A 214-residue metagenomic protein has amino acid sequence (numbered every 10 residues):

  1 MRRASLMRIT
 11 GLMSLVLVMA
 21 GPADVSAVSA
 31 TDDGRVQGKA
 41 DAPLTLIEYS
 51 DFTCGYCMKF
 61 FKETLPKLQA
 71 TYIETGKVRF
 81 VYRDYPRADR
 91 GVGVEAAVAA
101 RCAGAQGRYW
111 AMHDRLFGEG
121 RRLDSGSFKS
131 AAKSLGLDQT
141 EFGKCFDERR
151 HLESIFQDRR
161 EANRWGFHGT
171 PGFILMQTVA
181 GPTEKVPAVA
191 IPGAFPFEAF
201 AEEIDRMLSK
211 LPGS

Functional and structural regions predicted by a protein language model:
M1-L12: Bacterial N-terminal signal peptides that target proteins for export
S5, E63, S130-S214: C-terminal cap of thioredoxin/glutaredoxin-like
T10-G21: Bacterial N-terminal signal peptides
A20-A30: Boundary at the C-terminal end of the N-terminal hydrophobic targeting segment
V28-L44, Y72: A short beta-strand-turn-helix
A42, S50-K133, D138, R206-L211: Structural alpha/beta surface segment adjacent to cysteine/selenocysteine redox centers across thiol/disulfide enzymes
T45-E48, R79-Y82, G172-I174, A190: Soluble periplasmic/extracytoplasmic beta-strand elements of cell-envelope proteins
I47-F52, K185: Acidic/histidine-rich, surface-exposed loop or edge segments in extracytoplasmic proteins
